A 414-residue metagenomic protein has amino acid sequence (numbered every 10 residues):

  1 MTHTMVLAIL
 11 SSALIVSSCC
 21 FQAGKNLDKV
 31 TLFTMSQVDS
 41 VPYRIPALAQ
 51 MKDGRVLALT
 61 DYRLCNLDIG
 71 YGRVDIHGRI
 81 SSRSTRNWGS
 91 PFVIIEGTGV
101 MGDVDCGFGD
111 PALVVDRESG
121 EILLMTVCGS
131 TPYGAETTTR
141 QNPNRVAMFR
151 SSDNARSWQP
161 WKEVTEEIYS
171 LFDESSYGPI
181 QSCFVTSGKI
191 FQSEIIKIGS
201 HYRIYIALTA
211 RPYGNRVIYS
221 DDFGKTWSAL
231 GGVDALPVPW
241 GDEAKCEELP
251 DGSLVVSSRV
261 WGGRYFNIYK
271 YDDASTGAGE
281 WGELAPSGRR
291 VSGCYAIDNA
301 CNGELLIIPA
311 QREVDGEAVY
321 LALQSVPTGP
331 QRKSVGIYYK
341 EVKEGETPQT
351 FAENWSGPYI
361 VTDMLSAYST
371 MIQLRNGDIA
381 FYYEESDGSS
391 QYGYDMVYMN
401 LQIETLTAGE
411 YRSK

Functional and structural regions predicted by a protein language model:
M1-V6: Bacterial N-terminal signal peptides that target proteins for export
L7-S17: Bacterial N-terminal signal peptides
C20-K414: Asp-box/BNR beta-propeller blade signature and adjacent active/binding-site loops in extracellular glycan-interacting
